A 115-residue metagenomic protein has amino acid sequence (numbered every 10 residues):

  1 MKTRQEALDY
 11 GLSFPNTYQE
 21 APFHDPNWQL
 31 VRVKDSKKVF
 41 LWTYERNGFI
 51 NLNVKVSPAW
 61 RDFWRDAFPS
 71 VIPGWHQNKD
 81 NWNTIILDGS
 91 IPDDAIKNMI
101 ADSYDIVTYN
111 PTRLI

Functional and structural regions predicted by a protein language model:
M1-I115: Charge-dense, helix-prone N-terminal extensions
